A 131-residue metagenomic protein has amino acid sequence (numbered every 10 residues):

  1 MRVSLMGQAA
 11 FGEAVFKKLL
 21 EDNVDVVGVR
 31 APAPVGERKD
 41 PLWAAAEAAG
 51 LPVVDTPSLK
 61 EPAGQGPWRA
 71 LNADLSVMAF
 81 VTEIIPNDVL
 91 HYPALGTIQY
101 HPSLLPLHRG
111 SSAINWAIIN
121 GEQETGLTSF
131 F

Functional and structural regions predicted by a protein language model:
M1-F131: One-carbon transfer enzymes
